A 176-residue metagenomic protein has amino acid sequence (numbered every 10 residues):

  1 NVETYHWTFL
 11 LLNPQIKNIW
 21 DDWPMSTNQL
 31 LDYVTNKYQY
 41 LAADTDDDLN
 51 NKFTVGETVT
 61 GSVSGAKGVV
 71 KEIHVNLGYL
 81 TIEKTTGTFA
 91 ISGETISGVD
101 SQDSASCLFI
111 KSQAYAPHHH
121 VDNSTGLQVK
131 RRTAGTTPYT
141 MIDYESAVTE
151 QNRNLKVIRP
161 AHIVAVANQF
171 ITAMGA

Functional and structural regions predicted by a protein language model:
N1-A176: Cell-surface/extracellular proteins and modules involved in cell-wall/glycan interaction or trafficking/anchoring
